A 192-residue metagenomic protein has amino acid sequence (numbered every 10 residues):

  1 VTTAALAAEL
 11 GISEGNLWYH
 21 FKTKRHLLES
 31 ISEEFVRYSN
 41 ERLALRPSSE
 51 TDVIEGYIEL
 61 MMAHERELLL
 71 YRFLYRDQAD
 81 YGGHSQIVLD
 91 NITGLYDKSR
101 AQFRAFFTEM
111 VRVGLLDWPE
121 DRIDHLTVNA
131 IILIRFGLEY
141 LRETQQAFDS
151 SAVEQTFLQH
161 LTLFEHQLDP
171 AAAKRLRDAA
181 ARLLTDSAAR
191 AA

Functional and structural regions predicted by a protein language model:
V1-H26, S30: Helix-turn-helix
H20-P47, I58, M62: An amphipathic alpha-helix adjacent to DNA-recognition modules
A44-F73, D90: Hydrophobic alpha-helical connector segments
R46, E50, Y75-G82, M110 (+2 more regions): Secondary-structure edge/capping motif, primarily at the C-terminal ends of alpha-helices and the immediately following
M62-L69, D77-G83, T162-Q167: Helix-loop "lid/cap" segments that line or gate small-molecule binding pockets
R76-A79, N91, P119, L176: Short, hydrophobic secondary-structure boundary micro-motifs
I87-V113, D124-E139, Q155-H166: Amphipathic alpha-helical packing segments from all-alpha helical-bundle domains
E139, E143-A192: C-terminal peripheral helix-coil segments that are non-catalytic and often amphipathic
